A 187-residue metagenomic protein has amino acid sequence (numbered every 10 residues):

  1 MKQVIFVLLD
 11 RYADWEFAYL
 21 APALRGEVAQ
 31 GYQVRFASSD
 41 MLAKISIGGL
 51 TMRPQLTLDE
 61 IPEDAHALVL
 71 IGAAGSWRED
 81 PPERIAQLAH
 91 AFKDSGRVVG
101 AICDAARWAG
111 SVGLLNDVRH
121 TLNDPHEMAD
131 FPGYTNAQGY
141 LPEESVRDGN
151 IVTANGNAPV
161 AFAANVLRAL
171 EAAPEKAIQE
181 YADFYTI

Functional and structural regions predicted by a protein language model:
K2-V7, R11-Y12, G26-D40, Q55 (+2 more regions): Active-site-adjacent pocket-lining segments in enzyme domains
Y12-F17, I45: Short N-terminal binding/cap micro-motifs at the start of the first secondary-structure element
F17-P22, A86: Short amphipathic alpha-helical segment that frequently serves as the phosphate-/nucleotide-binding helix
I47-Q55: Short gly/ser/thr-rich secondary-structure transition/capping motifs
